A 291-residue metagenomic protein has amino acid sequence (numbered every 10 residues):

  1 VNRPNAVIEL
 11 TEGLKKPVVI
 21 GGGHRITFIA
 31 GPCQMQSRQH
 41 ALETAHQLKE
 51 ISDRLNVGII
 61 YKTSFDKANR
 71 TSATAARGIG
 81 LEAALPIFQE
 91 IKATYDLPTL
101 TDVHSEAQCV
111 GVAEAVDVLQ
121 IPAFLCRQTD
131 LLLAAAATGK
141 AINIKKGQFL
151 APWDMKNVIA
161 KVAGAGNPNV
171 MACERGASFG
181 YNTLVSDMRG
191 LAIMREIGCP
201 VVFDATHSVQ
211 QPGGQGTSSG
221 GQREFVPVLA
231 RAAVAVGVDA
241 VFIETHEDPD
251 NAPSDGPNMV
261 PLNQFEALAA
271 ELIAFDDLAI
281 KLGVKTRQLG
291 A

Functional and structural regions predicted by a protein language model:
V1-F28, P86, D277-A291: N-terminal amphipathic alpha-helix/helix-capping segment at the start of soluble metabolic enzymes
K16-M35, S64-T74, P200-Q215: N-terminal small/glycine-rich loop or linker at the start of catalytic domains across soluble metabolic enzymes
R25-I29, N56-K62, P98-L100, D117-V118 (+4 more regions): Structural preference for beta-strand elements that scaffold enzyme active sites
F28-A41, I59-L81, T245-M259: Glycine-rich, proline-tolerant flexible connector loops at the mouths of alpha/beta enzymes
Q47-L55, A76-L100, A135-A141, L191-V201 (+2 more regions): Alpha-helix-loop-beta-strand connector modules within alpha/beta enzyme cores
T74-E82, Y95, V118-L125, Y181-M188 (+4 more regions): Active-site-adjacent loop and "lid" segments of alpha/beta metabolic enzymes
I79-G80, T94-Q108, D117-D130, A141-P152 (+1 more regions): Catalytic beta/alpha-barrel core
T138-T245: Catalytic alpha/beta core domains of metabolic enzymes, predominantly
